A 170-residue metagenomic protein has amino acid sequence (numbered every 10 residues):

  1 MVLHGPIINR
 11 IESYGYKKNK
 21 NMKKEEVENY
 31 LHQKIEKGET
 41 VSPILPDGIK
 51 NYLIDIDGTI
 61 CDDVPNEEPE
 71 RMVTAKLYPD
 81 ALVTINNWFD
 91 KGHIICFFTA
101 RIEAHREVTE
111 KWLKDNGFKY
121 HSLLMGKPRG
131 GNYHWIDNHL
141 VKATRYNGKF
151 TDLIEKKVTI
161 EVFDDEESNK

Functional and structural regions predicted by a protein language model:
L3-I11, N19-K170: HAD-like aspartate-dependent phosphatase fold
